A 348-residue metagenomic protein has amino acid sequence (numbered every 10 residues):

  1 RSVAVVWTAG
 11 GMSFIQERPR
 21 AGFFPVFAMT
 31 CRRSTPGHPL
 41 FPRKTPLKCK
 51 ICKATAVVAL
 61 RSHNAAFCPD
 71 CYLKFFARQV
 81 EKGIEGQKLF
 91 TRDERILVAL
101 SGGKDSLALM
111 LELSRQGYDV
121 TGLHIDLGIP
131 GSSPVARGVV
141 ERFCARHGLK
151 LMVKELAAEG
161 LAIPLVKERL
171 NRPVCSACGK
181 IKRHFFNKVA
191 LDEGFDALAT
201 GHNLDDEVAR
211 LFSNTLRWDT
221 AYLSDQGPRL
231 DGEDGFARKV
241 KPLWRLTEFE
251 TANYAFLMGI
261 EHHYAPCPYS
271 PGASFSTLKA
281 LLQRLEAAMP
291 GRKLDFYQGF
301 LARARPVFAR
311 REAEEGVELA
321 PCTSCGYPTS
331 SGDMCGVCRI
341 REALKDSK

Functional and structural regions predicted by a protein language model:
V3-A4, F23: Short linear segments in intrinsically disordered or otherwise low-structure-confidence regions
G10-G11, G22, G37: Residue-identity detector for glycine
G11-F14, A28: Residue-level detector of intrinsically disordered terminal segments
R18: Cationic, low-complexity basic patches in intrinsically disordered or flexible, solvent-exposed regions
F27-C31, H38-D225, R229, E233-F236 (+3 more regions): ATP-dependent adenylation/nucleotidyltransferase module used to activate substrates
F76, E85, R95, D205-A209 (+2 more regions): Flexible helical/loop "lid" subdomain adjacent to adenine-nucleotide binding pockets
